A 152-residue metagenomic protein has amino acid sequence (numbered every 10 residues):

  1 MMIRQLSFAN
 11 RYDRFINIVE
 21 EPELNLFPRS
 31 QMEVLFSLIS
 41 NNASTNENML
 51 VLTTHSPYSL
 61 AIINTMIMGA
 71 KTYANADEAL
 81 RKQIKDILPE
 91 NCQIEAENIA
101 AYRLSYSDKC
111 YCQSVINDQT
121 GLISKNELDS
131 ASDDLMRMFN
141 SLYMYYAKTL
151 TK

Functional and structural regions predicted by a protein language model:
M1-D129: Switch/communication elements of ASCE P-loop NTPase nucleotide-binding domains
L135-R137: Conserved P-loop NTPase motor module
N140-K152: Conserved helicase/translocase motor-coupling segment
